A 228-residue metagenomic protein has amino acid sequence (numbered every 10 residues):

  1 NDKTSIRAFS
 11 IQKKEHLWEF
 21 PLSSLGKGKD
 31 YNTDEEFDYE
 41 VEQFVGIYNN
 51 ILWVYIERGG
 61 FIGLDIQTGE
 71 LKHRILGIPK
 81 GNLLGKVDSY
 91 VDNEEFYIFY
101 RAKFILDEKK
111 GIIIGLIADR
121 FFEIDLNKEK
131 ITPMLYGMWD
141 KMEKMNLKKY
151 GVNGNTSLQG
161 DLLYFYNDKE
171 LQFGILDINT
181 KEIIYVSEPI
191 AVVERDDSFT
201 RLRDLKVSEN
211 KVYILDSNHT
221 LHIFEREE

Functional and structural regions predicted by a protein language model:
N1-E228: Secretory-pathway ectodomains
